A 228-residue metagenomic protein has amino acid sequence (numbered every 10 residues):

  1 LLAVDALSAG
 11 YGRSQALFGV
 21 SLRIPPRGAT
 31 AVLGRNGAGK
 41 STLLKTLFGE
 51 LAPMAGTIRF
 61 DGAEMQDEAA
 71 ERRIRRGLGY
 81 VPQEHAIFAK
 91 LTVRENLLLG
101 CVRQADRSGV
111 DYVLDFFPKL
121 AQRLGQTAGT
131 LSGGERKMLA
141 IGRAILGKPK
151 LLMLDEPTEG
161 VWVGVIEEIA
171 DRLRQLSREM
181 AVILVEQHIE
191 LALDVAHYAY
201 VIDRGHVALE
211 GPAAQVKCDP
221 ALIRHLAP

Functional and structural regions predicted by a protein language model:
L33-R35: The feature captures the beta-strand-to-loop junction immediately N-terminal to the Walker
F48: Helix-to-loop junction immediately C-terminal to a conserved catalytic motif
G56-M65, R76, D106-V110, D115: Conserved ABC transporter NBD signature motif
E64-E84, V110, Q122-G125, V216-I223: ABC ATPase NBD coupling module
T127-L131, E135: Conserved ABC ATPase signature
A144-I145: ABC ATPase C-loop
I166-E179: Helical segment within the ABC ATPase nucleotide-binding domain
